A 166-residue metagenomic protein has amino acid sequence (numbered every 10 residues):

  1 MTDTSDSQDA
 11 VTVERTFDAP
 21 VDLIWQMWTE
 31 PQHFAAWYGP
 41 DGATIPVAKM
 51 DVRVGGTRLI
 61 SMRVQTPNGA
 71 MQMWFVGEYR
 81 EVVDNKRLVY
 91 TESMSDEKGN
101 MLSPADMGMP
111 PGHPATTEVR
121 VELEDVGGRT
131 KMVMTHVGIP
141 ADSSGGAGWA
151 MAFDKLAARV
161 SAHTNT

Functional and structural regions predicted by a protein language model:
M1-I45: Hydrophobic ligand-binding cavity/cleft-lining segments
M1-Q8, A158-T166: Basic/polar N-terminal segments that are highly enriched at the extreme N-terminus, encompassing both cleavable
S5-S7, V52, G69-M73, P111-A115 (+2 more regions): A generic structural micro-feature
Q8-E14, V21, T57, W74 (+3 more regions): Intrinsic-disorder/low-complexity, polar/charged segments enriched in Ser/Thr/Lys/Arg/Asp/Glu/Gln
T12, Q32-W74, T166: Short beta-edge strand/loop motif at the mouth of beta-sheet-based domains
I24, F34, R58, Y79 (+4 more regions): Hydrophobic pocket/interface hotspot
E30-F34, G55-T57, Q65-P67, E81-L88 (+1 more regions): Short, charged/polar surface micro-motifs in flexible loops or helix N-caps
E81, K86-A150: Beta-strand/loop substructures that line and gate deep hydrophobic ligand-binding cavities in soluble
